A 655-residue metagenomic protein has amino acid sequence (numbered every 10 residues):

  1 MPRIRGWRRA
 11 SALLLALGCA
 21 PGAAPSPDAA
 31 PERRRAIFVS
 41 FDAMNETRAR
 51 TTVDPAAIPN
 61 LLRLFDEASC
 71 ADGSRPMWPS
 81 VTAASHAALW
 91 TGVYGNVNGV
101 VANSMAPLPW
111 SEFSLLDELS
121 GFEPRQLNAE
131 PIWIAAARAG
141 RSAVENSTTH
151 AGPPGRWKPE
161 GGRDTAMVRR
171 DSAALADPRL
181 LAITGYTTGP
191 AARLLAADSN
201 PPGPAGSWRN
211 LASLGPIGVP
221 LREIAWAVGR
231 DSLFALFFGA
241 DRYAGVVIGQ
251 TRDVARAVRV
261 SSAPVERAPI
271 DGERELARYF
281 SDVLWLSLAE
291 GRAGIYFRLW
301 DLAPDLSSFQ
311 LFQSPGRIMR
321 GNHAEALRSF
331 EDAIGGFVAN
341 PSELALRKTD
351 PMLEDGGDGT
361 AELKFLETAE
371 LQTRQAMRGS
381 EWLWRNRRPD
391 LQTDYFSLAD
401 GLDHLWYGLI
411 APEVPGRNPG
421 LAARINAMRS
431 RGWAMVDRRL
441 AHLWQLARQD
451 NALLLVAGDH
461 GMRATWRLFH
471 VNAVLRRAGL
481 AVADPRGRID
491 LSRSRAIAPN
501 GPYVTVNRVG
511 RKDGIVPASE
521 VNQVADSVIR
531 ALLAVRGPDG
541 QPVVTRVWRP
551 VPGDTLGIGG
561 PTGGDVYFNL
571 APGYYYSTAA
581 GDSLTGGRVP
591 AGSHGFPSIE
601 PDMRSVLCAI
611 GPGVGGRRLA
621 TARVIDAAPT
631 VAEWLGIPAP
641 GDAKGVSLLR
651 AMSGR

Functional and structural regions predicted by a protein language model:
M1-S11: Bacterial N-terminal signal peptides that target proteins for export
C19-P21: N-terminal Sec signal peptide cleavage junction
P25-S69, A166-V168, T184-P190, A643: Active-site-proximal N-terminal segment of extracellular/periplasmic enzymes that hydrolyze or transfer
T47-N98, V144-N146: Short, structured active-site-proximal loop/turn typified by the sulfatase FGly-forming signature C/S-X-P-X-R
N60, W433-L475, P542-V551, Y567-N569 (+2 more regions): Metal-dependent active-site segment of extracytoplasmic phospho-/sulfohydrolases and closely related
Y94-P419, P502-N507, K512-G514, S527-Q541 (+1 more regions): His/Asp/Glu-rich, glycine-adjacent segments that coordinate divalent cations and/or stabilize oxyanion chemistry on
L468, Q523-G563, D626, L635-R655: Polar, surface-exposed loop/tail segments that function as active-site lids or cofactor/substrate-recognition elements
V471, L475-N522, V589-L635, L649-G654: Substrate-binding rim/cap in mid-to-C-terminal beta-strand-loop elements of soluble/periplasmic
